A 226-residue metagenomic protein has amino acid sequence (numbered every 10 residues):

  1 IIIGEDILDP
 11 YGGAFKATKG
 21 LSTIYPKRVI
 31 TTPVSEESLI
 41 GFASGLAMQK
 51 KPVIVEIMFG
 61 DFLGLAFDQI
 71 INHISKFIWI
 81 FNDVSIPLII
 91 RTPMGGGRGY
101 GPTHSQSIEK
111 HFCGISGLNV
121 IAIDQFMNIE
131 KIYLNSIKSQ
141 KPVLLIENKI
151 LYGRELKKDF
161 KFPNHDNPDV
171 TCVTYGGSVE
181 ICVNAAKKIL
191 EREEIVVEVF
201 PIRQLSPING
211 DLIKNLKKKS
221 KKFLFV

Functional and structural regions predicted by a protein language model:
I1-L144, L151-G153: Thiamine diphosphate
L8, G12-I24, L39, D83-R91 (+3 more regions): Thiamine diphosphate
